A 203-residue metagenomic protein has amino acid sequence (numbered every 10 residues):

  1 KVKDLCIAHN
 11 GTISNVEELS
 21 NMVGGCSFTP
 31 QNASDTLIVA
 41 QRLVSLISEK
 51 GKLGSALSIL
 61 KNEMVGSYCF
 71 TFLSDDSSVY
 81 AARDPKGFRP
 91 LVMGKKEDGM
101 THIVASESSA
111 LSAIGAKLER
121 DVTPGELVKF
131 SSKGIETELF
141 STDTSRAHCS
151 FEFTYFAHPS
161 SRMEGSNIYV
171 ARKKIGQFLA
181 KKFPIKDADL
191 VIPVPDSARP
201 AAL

Functional and structural regions predicted by a protein language model:
K1-P124, K129-P195: Conserved short alpha-helical segments that host acidic/polar catalytic motifs at enzyme active sites
R199-L203: Carboxylate/His-rich catalytic cores and anion/metal-binding grooves
